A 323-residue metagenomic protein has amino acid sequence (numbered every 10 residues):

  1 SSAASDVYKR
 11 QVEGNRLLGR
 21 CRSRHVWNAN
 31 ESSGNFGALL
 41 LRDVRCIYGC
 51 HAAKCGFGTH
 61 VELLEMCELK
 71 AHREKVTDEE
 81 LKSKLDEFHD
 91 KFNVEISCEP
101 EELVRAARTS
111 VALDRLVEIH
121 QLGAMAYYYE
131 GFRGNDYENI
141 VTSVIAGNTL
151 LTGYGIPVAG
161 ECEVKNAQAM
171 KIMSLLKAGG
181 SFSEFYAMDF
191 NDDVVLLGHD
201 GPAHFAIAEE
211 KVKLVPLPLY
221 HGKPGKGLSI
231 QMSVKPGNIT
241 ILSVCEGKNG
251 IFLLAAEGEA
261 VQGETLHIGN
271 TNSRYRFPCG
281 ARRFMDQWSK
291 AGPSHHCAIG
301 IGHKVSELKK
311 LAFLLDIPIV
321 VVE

Functional and structural regions predicted by a protein language model:
S1, V12, G37-C46, Y128-N135 (+3 more regions): Gly/Ser/Thr-rich loops at beta-strand to alpha-helix junctions that form or flank small-molecule/cofactor-binding
S2, K54-L64, A178-G179, I317-V321: Structural alpha-beta junctions
A3-Y8: Short, small-residue-biased leader/transition segments that mark boundaries at the very start of proteins
G19-N139: A charged, amphipathic alpha-helical module
L64, Q121, Y128, G179-A187 (+1 more regions): Flexible, glycine/charged-enriched surface loops at secondary-structure junctions
E138-P157: A short, gly/pro- and small-residue-rich
T152-H267: C-terminal catalytic subdomain
K223-E323: Extended hydrophobic packing segments that form well-structured cores
